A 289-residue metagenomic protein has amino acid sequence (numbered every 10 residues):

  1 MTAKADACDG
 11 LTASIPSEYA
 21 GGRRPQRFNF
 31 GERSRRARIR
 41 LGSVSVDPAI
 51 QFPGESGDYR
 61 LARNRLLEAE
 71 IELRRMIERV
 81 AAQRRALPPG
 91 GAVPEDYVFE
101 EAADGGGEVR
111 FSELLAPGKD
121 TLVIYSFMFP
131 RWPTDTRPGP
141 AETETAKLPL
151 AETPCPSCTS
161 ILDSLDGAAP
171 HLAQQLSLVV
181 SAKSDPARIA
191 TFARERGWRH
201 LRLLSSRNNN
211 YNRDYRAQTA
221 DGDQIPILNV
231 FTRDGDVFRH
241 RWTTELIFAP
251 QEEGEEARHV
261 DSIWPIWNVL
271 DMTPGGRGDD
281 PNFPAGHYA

Functional and structural regions predicted by a protein language model:
C8, R27-L122, S126-P170, Q174 (+2 more regions): Non-globular targeting/processing and membrane-anchoring segments
S14-S17, S34: Serine residues within intrinsically disordered or low-complexity segments
H171-S205: Conserved segment of the thioredoxin-like fold in thiol-based oxidoreductases
